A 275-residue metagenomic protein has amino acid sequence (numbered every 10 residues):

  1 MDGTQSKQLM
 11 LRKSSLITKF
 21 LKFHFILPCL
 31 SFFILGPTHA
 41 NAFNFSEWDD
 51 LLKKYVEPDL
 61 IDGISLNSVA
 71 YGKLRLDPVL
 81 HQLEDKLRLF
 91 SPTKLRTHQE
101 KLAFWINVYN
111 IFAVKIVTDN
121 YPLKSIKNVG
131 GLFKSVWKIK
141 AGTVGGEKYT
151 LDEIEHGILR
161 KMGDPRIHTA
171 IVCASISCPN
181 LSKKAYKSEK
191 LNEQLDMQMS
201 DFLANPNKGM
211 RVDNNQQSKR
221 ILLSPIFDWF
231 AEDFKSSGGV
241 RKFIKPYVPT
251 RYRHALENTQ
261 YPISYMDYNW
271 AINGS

Functional and structural regions predicted by a protein language model:
M1-K19: N-terminal secretory signal peptides that target proteins for export/translocation
T4-K7, F23, L223, A231: Intrinsically disordered, low-complexity regions enriched in polar/acidic and amide residues
Q5-K7, H39, S182: Generic amphipathic alpha-helical segments used as scaffolds and interaction surfaces in large, multi-domain proteins
R12, K22, L76-D77: Polar helix-capping/helix-linker motif
T18-F23, Y109: Residue-level micro-sites within transmembrane alpha helices that shape and flank functional polar/acidic positions
H24-I34: Bacterial N-terminal signal peptides
G36-A42: Sec/Tat signal peptide C-region and signal peptidase I cleavage site
F43-L95, E100-F104, I111-S275: Interaction/scaffold regions that mediate signaling and macromolecular assembly across diverse proteins
